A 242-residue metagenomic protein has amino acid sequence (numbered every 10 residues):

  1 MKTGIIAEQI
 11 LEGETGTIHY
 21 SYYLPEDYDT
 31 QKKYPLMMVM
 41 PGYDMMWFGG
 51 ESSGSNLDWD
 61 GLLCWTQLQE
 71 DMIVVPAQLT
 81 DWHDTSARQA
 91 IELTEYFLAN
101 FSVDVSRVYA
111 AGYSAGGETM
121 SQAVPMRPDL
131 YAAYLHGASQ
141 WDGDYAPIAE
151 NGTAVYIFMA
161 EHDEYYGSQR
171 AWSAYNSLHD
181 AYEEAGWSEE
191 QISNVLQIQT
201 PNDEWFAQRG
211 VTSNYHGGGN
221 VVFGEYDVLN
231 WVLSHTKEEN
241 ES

Functional and structural regions predicted by a protein language model:
M1-Y34, A111, E118, A123 (+2 more regions): A domain-start/cap signature at the N-terminus of enzymes
D27-K32, W82-S114: Gly/Ser-rich "nucleophile elbow"/oxyanion-hole loop immediately N-terminal to the catalytic nucleophile in hydrolases
L36, M40-I91: Active-site machinery of serine-nucleophile hydrolases
G42-M46, L79-D84, S114-E118, S139-G143 (+2 more regions): Solvent-exposed loop/turn segments at secondary-structure junctions within structured extracellular/periplasmic domains
E51-S53, Y166-E184: Short alpha-helix in the alpha/beta-hydrolase fold that links the catalytic acid
E70, A149-V155: Short, proline-enriched alpha-helix->beta-strand connector loops that line the catalytic pocket of alpha/beta-hydrolase
A99-N100, S106-A149: Primarily recognizes the serine-hydrolase "nucleophile elbow" in alpha/beta-hydrolase and SGNH/GDSL folds
F158, H162-E164, Y182-S242: C-terminal catalytic histidine-bearing segment of alpha/beta-hydrolase fold enzymes
